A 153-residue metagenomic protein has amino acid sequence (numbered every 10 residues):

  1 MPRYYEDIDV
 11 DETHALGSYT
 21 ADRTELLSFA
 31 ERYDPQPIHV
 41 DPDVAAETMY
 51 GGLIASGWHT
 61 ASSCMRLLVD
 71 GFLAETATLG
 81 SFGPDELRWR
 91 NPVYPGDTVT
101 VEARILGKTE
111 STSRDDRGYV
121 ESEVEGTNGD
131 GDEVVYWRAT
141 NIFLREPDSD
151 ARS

Functional and structural regions predicted by a protein language model:
M1-D9, V93-D97, E102-S153: HotDog/MaoC-like acyl-thioester-processing domains
M1-G83, D148-S153: Hot-dog-fold acyl-thioester-processing enzymes
A15-T20, R88, T140-I142: Generic structural detector for well-ordered beta-strands
G71-V101: Mid-chain, well-packed structural core segment of small domains
